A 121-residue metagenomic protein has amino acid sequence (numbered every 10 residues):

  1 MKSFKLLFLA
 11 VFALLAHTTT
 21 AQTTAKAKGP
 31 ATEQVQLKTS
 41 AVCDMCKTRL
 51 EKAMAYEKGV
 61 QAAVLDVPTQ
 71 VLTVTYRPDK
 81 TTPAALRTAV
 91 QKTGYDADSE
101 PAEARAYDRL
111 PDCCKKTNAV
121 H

Functional and structural regions predicted by a protein language model:
M1-A27: Bacterial Sec-dependent N-terminal signal peptides
L37-C46: Short, surface-exposed ligand-recognition loops at beta-strand->loop->(often short) alpha-helix junctions that present
L50-E51, A85-G94: Short amphipathic alpha-helices in soluble, non-transmembrane regions that often serve as interface/regulatory elements
E51-D66: Short acidic amphipathic segments
V67-T75, R105-P111: Surface-exposed aromatic
R77-P83: Helix N-cap motif at beta-to-alpha junctions
G94-A106: Conserved short beta-strand edge segments in small beta-sheet-based binding/regulatory domains
D108-H121: Short, low-order "capping/linker" segments at domain edges
